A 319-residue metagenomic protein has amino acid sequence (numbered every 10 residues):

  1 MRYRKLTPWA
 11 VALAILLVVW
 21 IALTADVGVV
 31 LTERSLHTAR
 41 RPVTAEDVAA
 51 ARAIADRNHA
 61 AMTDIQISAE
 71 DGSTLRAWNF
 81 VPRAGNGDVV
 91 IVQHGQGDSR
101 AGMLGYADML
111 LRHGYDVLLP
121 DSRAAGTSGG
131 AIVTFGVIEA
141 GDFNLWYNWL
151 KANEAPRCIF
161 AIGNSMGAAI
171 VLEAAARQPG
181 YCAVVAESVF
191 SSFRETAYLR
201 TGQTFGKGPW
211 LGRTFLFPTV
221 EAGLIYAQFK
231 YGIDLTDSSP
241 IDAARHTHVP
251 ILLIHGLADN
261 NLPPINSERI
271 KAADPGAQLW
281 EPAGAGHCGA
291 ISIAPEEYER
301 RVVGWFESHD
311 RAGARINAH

Functional and structural regions predicted by a protein language model:
L6-S68: An N-terminal hydrophobic leader/cap segment in hydrolases
Q96-M109, S122: The serine-hydrolase catalytic nucleophile loop
M109-G129: Conserved alpha/beta-hydrolase
V133-E154: Alpha/beta-hydrolase active-site loop
A176-I233: Hydrolase active-site cap/lid region
H246-H248, L253-H255, D259: Short beta-strand/loop motif that positions the catalytic acidic residue of the alpha/beta-hydrolase fold
N260-N266: Conserved alpha/beta-hydrolase "acid-adjacent" motif
A285-E299: Catalytic histidine-centered segment of alpha/beta-hydrolase-like enzymes
